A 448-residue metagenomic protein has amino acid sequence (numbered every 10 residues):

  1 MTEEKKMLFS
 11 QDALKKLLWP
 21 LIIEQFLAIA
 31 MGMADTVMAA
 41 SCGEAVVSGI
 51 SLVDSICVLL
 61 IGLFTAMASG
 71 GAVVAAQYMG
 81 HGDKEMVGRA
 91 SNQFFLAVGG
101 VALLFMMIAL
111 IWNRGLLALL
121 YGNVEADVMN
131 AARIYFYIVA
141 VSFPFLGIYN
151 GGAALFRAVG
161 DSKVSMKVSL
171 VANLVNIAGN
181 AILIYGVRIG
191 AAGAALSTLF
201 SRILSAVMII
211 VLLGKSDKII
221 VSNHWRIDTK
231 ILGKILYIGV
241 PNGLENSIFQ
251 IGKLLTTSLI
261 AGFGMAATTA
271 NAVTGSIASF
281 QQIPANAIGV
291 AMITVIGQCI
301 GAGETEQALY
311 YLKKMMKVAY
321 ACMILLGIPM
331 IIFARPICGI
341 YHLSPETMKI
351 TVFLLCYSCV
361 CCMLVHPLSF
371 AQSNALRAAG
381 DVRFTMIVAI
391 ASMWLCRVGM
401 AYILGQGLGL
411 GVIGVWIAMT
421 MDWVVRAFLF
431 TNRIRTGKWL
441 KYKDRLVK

Functional and structural regions predicted by a protein language model:
M1-L21, A75-S142, G186-V240, I296-C362 (+1 more regions): Short alpha-helical transmembrane segments in multi-pass integral membrane proteins
F9-V37, S41-C42, V58-G70, G99-M106 (+4 more regions): N-terminal transmembrane alpha-helices
K16-D35, I138, A172, S201-S205 (+3 more regions): Transmembrane helical elements of multi-pass membrane transporters/channels
Q25-I29, G62, A102, M106 (+10 more regions): Residue-level hotspots within the lipid-embedded alpha helices of multi-pass solute transporters
A30-S48, L117-A126, I182-I189, S247-S276 (+5 more regions): Helix-terminus/linker motif at the lipid-water interface of multi-pass membrane proteins
E44-S55, A132, F136, A195 (+4 more regions): Small-residue hotspots at the loop-to-helix junctions and early N-terminal turns of transmembrane alpha-helices
V47-M107, L146-S165, T257, A261 (+2 more regions): Small-residue-rich hydrophobic transmembrane alpha-helices
A68, I138-R157, S165-N173, A194-I209 (+5 more regions): Short runs within selected transmembrane alpha-helices of multi-pass transporters and secretion channels
